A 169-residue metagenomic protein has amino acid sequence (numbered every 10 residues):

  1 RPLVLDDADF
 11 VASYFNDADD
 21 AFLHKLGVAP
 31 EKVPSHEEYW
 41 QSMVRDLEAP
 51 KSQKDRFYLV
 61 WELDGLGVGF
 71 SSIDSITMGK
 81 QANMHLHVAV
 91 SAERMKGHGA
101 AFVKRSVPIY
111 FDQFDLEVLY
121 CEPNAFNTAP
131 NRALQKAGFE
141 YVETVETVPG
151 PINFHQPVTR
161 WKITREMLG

Functional and structural regions predicted by a protein language model:
R1-Q41, P157, E166-G169: A short, well-structured alpha-helix characteristic of acyl/acetyltransferase catalytic modules
P2-A8, Y58-G169: Acyl-donor (CoA/ACP) binding surface of acyl/acetyltransferases
A18-D19, L47-K51, F114, R165: A general structural signal marking secondary-structure boundaries and capping sites
A18-L23, P30-S35, V44-E48, K80-A82 (+1 more regions): A broad, low-specificity signal for short, low-complexity segments enriched in glycine/proline and polar/charged
Y39-R45, V142: Short Pro/Gly-enriched beta-strand edge/turn motifs at strand-loop
V44-L59, G69: A short helix-loop-beta-strand connector motif used in the catalytic cores of GNAT acetyltransferases and, in some
